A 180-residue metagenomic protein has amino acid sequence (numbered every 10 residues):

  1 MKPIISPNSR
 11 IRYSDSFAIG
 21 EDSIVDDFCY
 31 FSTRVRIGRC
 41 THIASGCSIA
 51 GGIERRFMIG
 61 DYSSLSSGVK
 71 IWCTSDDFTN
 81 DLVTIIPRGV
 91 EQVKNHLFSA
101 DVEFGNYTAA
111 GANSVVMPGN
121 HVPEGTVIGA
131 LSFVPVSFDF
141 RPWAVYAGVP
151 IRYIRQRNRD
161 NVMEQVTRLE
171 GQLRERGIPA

Functional and structural regions predicted by a protein language model:
M1-N8, R168, E175, A180: Membrane-proximal basic amphipathic "stem/tether" segments
P7-I19, I24-P118, S137-F138, V149-P150 (+1 more regions): Flexible, glycine/small-residue-enriched loop-and-beta-strand segment within the central core of proteins
G68, V127-V136, R174-A180: Short flexible/disordered coil segments
I86-P87, N95, L131, L169-E170 (+1 more regions): Short amphipathic alpha-helical patches
V116-S137, P142-A147, I151, D160-M163: C-terminal/domain-terminus segments
Y153-L173: Non-heme Fe(II)/2-oxoglutarate
